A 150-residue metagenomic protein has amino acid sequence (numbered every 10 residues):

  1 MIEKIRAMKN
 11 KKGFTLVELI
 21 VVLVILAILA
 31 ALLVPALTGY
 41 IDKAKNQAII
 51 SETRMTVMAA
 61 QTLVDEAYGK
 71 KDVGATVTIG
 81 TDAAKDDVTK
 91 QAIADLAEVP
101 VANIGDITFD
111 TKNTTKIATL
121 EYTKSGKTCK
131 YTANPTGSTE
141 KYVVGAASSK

Functional and structural regions predicted by a protein language model:
M1-F14: N-terminal leader/signal peptides at the extreme start of proteins
K11, L29-L32, A44-Q47, S51: Residue-level signal for short amphipathic helical patches enriched in basic/charged and nearby hydrophobic residues
K12-T38: N-terminal single-pass transmembrane signal-anchor helix
L37-V57: Aliphatic-rich helix starts adjacent to a transmembrane/signal segment
M58-G80: Alpha-helix exit/C-cap motif
D72-T132, V143, S148-K150: Extracellular/periplasmic head regions of type IV pilus-like filament subunits
